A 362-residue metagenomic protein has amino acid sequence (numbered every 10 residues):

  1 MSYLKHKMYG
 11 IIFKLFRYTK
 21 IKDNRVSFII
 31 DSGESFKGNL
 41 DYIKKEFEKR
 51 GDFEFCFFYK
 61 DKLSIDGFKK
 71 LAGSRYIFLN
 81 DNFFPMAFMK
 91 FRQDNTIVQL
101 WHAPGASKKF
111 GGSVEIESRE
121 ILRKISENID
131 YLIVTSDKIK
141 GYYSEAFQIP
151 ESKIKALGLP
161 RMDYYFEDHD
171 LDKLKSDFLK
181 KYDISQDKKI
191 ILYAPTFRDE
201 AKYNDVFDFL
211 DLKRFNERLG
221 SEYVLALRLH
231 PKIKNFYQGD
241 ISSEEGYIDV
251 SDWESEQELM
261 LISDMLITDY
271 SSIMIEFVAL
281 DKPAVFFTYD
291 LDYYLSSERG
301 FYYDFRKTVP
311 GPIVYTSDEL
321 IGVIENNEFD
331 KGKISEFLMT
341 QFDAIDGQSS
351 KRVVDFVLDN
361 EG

Functional and structural regions predicted by a protein language model:
M1-Y76, P85: N-terminal pre-catalytic "stem/leader" segment of glycosyltransferase-like enzymes
S2-Y9, P104-S107, S113, I121-D205 (+2 more regions): A nucleotide-sugar donor-handling region in carbohydrate enzymes
K37-I43, R161-D240, V314, I345 (+1 more regions): Conserved catalytic-core segment of nucleotide-activated headgroup transferases in glycan assembly
F58-L122: Extended catalytic core of nucleotide-activated donor transferases of GT-like folds
K62-Y76, F84, P231-I275: Donor nucleotide-activated moiety binding/catalytic core segment of transferases that use nucleotide-activated donors
I77-F78, I129-S136, A226, L266-I267: A short beta-strand/loop micro-motif in the catalytic core of glycosyltransferases that engages the nucleotide-sugar
I77-N82, M89-W101, E254-E298: A donor-sugar binding/catalytic signature common to diverse glycosyltransferases and related nucleotide-sugar
S272-Q341: Catalytic binding pocket for nucleotide-activated donors in carbohydrate/polymer assembly enzymes
